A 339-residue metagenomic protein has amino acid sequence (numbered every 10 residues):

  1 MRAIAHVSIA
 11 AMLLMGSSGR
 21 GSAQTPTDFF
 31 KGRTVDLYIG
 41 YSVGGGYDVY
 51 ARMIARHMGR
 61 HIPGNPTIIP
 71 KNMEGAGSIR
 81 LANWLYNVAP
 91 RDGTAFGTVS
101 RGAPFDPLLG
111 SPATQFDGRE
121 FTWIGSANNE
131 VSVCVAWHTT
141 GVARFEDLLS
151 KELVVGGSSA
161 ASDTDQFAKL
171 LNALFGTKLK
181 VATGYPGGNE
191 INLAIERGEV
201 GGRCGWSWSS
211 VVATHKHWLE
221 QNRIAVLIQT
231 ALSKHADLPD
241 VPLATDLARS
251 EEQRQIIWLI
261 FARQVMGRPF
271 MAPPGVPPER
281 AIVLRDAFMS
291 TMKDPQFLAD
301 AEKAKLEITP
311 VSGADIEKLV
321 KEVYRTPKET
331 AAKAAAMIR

Functional and structural regions predicted by a protein language model:
H6-S17: Bacterial N-terminal signal peptides
G19-A23: Sec/Tat signal peptide C-region and signal peptidase I cleavage site
K31-R33, E220-N222, L247, V265 (+1 more regions): An extracytoplasmic/periplasmic, membrane-proximal ligand-sensing/linker region
V35, R60-N65, W84-A95, A103-G198 (+2 more regions): Hinge/capping helix and adjacent helix->loop/strand transition within the periplasmic-binding protein
D36-Y50, E74-G77, G156-D163: Extracytoplasmic "Venus flytrap"
R101-A113, D165, K169-L174, G202-L247: A ligand-binding cleft/hinge motif common to bilobed small-molecule-binding domains
R119-A127, K178-G184, T214-R263, S312 (+1 more regions): Short beta-strand->loop
